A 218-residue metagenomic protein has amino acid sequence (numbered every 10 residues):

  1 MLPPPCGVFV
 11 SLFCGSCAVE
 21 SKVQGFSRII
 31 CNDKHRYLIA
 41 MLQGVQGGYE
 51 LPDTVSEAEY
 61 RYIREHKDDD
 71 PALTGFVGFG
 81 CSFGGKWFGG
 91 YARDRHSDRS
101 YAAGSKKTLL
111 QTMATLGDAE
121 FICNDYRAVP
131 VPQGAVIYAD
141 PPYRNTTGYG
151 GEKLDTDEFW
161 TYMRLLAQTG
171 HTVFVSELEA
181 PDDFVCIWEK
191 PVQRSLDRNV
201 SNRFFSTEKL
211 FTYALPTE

Functional and structural regions predicted by a protein language model:
M1-I30, K34, G104, D118-Y138 (+1 more regions): Class I S-adenosyl-L-methionine
S27-C123, R127-A128: Class I S-adenosyl-L-methionine-dependent methyltransferase module
